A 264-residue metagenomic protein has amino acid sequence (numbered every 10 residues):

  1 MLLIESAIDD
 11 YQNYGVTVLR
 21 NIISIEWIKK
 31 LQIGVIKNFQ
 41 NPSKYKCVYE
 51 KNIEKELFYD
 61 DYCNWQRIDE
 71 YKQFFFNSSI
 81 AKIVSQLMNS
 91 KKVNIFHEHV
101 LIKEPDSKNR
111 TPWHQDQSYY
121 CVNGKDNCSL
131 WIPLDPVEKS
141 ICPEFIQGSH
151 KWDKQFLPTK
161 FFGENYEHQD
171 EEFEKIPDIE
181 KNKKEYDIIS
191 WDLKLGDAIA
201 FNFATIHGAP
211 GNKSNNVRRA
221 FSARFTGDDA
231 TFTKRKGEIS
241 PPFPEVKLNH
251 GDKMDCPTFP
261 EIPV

Functional and structural regions predicted by a protein language model:
M1-Y14, R20-W113, Y119-C121, K236 (+2 more regions): Non-heme Fe(II)-dependent double-stranded beta-helix
Y45-I53, F156-F161, L195-A200, A204-V264: Non-heme Fe(II)/2-oxoglutarate
I80, S90, P105-K108, P136-K139 (+3 more regions): Short, charged/polar surface micro-motifs in flexible loops or helix N-caps
K91, Q117, I132-P143, G148-H150: Active-site region of the double-stranded beta-helix
K91-V93, H97-E98, N109-T111, D126-I132 (+2 more regions): Generic beta-strand structural signal
D116-S118, N127, G208-N212: Glycine-rich phosphate/pyrophosphate-binding beta-alpha loops
C121-E138, D192, A200, R224-G227: Short, conserved beta-strand element in jelly-roll/cupin
K139-I206: Double-stranded beta-helix
